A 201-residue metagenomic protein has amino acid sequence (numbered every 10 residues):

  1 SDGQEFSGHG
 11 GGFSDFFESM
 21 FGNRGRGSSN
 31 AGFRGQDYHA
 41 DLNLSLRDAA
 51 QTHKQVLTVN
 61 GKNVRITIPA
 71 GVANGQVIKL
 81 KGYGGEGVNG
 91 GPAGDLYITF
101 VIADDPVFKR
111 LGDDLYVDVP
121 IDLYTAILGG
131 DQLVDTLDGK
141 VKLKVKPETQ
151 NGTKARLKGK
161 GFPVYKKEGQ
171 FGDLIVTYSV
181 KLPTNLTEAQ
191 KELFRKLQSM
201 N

Functional and structural regions predicted by a protein language model:
S1-T58, E86-P92, Y97, Q198-N201: Post-J-domain flank of DnaJ/Hsp40 co-chaperones
L44, K62-V64, G139-V141: Short acidic/polar mixed-charge low-complexity motifs
D48-A50, V59-G61, I127, T136-D138: A generic beta-sheet turn/junction motif
L57, G61, R65-A70: Amphipathic, membrane-inserting segments
T67-N201: Intrinsically disordered, low-complexity linker/assembly segments
